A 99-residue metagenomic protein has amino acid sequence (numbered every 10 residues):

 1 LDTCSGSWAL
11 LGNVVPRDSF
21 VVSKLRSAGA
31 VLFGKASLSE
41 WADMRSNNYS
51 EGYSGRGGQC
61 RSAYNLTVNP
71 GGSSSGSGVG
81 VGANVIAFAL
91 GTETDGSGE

Functional and structural regions predicted by a protein language model:
L1-D95: Gly/Ser-rich catalytic/binding loops embedded in alpha/beta enzyme cores
E99: Conserved catalytic cores of soluble enzyme domains, especially glycine-rich substrate-binding beta-alpha loops
